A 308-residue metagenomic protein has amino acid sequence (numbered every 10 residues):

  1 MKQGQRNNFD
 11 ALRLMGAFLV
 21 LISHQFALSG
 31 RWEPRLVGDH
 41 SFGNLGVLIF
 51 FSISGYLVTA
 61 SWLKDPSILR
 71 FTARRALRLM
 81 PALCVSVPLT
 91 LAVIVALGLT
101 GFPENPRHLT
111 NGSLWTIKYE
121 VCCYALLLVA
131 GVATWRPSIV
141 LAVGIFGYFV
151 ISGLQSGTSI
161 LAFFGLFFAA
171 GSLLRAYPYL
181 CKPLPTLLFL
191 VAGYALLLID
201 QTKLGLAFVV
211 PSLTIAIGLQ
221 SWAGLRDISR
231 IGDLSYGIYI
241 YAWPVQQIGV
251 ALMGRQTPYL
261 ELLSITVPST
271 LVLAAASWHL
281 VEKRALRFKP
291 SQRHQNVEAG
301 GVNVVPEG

Functional and structural regions predicted by a protein language model:
M1-G165, T202, G224-D227, I231-I238 (+1 more regions): Membrane-cytosol interface segments of multi-pass membrane proteins, especially ER/Golgi lipid-handling enzymes
G144-D233, G237-I240, P244, G249: Alpha-helical transmembrane segments and terminal signal-anchor/GPI-anchor hydrophobic tails, characterized by long
